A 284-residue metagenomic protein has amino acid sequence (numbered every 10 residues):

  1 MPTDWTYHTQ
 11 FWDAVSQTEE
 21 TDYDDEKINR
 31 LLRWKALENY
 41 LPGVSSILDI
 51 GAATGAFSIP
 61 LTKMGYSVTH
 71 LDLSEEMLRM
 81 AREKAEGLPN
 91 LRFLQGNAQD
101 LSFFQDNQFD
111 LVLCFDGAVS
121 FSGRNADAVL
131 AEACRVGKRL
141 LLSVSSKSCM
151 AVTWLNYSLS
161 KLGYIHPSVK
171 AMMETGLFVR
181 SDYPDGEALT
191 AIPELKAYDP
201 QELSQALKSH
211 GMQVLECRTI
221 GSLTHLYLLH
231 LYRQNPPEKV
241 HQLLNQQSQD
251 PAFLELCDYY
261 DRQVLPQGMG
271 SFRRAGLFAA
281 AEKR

Functional and structural regions predicted by a protein language model:
M1-P42, A56, P60: Conserved class I S-adenosyl-L-methionine
A56-D100: Class I SAM-dependent methyltransferase SAM/SAH-binding core
D100-D106: Short conserved loop adjoining the S-adenosyl-L-methionine
L111-R124: A short SAM/SAH-binding and catalytic strip from SAM-dependent methyltransferases
D127-R139: A short glycine-rich, Lys/Arg-flanked "PGG" loop and its adjoining helix->strand segment in the class I
L141-E174: Conserved class I S-adenosyl-L-methionine
G186-E202: Acceptor-substrate binding/catalytic loop of class I
Q205, L215-R284: A C-terminal cap/extension of S-adenosyl-L-methionine-dependent methyltransferases that defines the acceptor-substrate
